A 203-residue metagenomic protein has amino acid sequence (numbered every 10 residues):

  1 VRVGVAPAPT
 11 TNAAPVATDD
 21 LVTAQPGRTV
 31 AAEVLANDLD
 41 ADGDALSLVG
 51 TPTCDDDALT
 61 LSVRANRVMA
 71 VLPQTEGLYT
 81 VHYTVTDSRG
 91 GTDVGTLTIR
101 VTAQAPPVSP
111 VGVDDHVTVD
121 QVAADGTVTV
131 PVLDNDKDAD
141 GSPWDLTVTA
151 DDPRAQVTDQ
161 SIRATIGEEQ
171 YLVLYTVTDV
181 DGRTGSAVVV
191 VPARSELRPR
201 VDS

Functional and structural regions predicted by a protein language model:
V1-G43, T80-T84, S88-S142, L146 (+1 more regions): Extracellular interdomain linkers/hinges and stalk-like, low-complexity segments in secreted or single-pass
V5-P7, T53-D55, R67-V68: Short secondary-structure boundary micro-motifs
D42-D57, D140-R154: Change to "...patches in solvent-exposed regions of secreted, membrane-anchored, or virion-exposed structural
C54, L59-L61, G91-G95, R154-V157 (+1 more regions): Aromatic-enriched hydrophobic runs in primary sequence
D57-L72, D152-L172: Strand-loop-strand motifs at the edges of beta-sheets in extracellular beta-sandwich domains
L72-L78, T84, I166: Charged, amphipathic alpha-helical scaffolding segments
